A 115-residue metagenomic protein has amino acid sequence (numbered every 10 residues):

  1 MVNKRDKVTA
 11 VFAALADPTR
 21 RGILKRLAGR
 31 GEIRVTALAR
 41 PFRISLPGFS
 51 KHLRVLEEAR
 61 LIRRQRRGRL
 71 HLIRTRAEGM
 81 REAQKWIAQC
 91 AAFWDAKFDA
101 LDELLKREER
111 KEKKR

Functional and structural regions predicted by a protein language model:
M1-K7, R26-G29, I33-L46, V55-R63 (+2 more regions): C-terminal regulatory/oligomerization modules of transcriptional regulators
T9, D17-R21: Short alpha-helical elements of helix-turn-helix
A13-A16, K25-G29: Short, locally clustered residues in the helix-turn-helix/winged-helix DNA-binding domain
D17, R64-R66: Conserved strand-loop elements at the edges of beta-sheets that form or border functional pockets
R66-L72: Short, Lys/Arg-rich nucleic-acid/phosphate-binding segment
